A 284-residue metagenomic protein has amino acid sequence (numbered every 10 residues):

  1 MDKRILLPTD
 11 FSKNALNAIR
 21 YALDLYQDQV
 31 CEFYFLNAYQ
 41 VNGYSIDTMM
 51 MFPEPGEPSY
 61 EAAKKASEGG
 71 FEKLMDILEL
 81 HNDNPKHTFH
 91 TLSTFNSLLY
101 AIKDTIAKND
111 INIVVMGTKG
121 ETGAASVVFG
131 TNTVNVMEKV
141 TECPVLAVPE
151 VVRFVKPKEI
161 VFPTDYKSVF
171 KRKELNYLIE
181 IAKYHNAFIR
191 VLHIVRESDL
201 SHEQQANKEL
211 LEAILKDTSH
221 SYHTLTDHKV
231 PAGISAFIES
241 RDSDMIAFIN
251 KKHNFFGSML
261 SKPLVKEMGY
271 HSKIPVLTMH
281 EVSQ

Functional and structural regions predicted by a protein language model:
M1-G56, E159-T224, S243-M245, H271 (+1 more regions): Small/aliphatic-rich secondary-structure junction motif
A15, F95, S126, K171 (+2 more regions): A conditional alpha-helix N-cap/helix-loop micro-motif detector
E54-G69: A short acidic, glycine-rich active-site loop that binds or catalyzes chemistry on phosphate/adenosine moieties
E68, E72-D76: N-terminal, Lys/Arg-enriched amphipathic/low-complexity engagement segments that precede the first folded domain
L80-H90, K216-S221: A short helix-to-beta-strand connector/capping loop
H90-A101, D227-P231: Charged docking surfaces used in two-component/phosphorelay signaling
K103-R153, S240-R241, M245-Q284: Gly/Ser-rich helix-loop-strand patches that form or flank binding pockets for ribonucleotide-derived cofactors
T224-D227, H253: Outer-membrane beta-barrel translocator/channel fold
